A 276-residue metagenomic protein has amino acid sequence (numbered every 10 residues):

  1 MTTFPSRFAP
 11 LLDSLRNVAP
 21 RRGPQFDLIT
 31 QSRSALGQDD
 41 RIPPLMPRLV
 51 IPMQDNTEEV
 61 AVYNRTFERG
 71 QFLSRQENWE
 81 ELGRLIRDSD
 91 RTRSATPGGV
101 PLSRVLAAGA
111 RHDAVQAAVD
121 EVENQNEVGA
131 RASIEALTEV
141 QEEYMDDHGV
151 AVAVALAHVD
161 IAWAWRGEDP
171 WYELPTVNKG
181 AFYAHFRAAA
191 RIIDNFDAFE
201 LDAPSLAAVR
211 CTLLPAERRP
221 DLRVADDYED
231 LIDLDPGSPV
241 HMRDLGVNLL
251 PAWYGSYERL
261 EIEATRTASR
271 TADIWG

Functional and structural regions predicted by a protein language model:
M1-A132, E139-E143: Extreme N-terminal leader/anchor segments
D55, V62-R65, G70-E81, V154 (+4 more regions): Solvent-exposed, well-ordered amphipathic alpha-helical segments that flank/support binding or catalytic loops
T92-E143, L156-D233, V240-T271: Short coil/linker segments at helix-helix boundaries
D147-A151, F199: Internal alpha-solenoid helical repeat scaffolds
